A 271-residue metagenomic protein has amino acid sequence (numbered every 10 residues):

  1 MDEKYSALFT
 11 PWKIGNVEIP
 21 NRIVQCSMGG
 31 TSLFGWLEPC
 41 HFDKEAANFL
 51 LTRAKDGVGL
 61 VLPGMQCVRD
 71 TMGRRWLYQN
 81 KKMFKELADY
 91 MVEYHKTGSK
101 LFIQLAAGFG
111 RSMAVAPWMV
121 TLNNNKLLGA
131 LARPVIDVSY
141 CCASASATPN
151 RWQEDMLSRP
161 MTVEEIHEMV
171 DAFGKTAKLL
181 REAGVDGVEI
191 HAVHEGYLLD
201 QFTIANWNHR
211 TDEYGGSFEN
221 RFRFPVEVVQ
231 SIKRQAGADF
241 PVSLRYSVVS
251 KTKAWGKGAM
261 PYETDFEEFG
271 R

Functional and structural regions predicted by a protein language model:
M1-W118, M156-S158, E165, M169 (+1 more regions): N-terminal capping/small domains of soluble enzymes
S32, R69-D70, G110-S112, E195 (+2 more regions): Conserved radical SAM core fold
V61-M65, L101-L105, A183-L198, D239-Y246: Short beta-strand segments at enzyme active-site cores
W76-L101, T203-V242, V248: Alpha-helix-loop-beta-strand connector modules within alpha/beta enzyme cores
Y90, E165-I190, F224-Q235: An active-site-proximal structural segment forming one wall of the substrate-binding cleft that immediately precedes
K100, A106-L179, A183: Non-globular sequence segments
S112-W118, L199-I204, A254-G258: Short acidic, glycine/serine/threonine-rich loops at helix termini
E219, S247-R271: Non-catalytic scaffold segments within catalytic domains of secreted glycoside hydrolases
